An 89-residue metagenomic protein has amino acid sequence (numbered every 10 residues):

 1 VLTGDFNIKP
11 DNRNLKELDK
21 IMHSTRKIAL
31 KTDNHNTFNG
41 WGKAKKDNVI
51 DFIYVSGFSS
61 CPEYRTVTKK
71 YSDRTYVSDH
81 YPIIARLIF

Functional and structural regions predicted by a protein language model:
V1-L2: Residue-level marker for buried hydrophobic side chains located in beta-strands that build the well-ordered beta-sheet
F6-F89: Metal-dependent phosphoester-hydrolase catalytic domains
